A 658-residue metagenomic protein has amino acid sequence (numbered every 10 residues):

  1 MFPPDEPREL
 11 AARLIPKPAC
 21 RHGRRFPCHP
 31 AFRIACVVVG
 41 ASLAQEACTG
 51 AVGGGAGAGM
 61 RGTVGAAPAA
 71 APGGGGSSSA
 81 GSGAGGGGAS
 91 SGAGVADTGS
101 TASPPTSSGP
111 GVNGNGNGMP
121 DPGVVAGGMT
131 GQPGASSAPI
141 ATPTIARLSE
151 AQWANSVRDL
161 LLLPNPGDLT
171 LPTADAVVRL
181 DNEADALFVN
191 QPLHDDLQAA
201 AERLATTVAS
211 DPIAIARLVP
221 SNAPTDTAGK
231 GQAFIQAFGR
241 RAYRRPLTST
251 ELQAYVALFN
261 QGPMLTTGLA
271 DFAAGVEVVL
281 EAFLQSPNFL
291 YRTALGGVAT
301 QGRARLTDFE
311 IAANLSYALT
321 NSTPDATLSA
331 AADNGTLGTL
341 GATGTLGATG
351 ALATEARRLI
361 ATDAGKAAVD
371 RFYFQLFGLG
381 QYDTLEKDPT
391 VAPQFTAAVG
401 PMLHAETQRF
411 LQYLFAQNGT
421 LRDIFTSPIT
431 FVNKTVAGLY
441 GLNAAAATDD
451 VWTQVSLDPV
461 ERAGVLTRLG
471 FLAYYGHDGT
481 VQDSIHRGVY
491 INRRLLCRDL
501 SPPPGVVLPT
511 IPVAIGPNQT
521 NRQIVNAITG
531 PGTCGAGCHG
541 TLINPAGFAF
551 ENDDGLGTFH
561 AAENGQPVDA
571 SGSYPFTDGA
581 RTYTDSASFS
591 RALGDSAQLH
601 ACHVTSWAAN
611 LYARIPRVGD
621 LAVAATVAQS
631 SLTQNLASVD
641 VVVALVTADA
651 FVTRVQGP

Functional and structural regions predicted by a protein language model:
M1-P30: N-terminal secretory signal peptides that target proteins for export/translocation
H22, A84-G87, G114, L340-T349: Sensor of tandemly repeated, compositionally biased sequence architecture
R25, A31-E46: Bacterial N-terminal signal peptides
A47-S137: Ser/Thr-rich, Pro/Gly/Ala-heavy low-complexity intrinsically disordered linkers and tails of secreted extracellular
G118-P120, G131-A138, R158-G537, T541-N610 (+1 more regions): Active-site substrate-binding loop specific to GH73 endo-beta-N-acetylglucosaminidase modules in bacterial autolysins
A146-R147: GGW-centered surface loops in extracellular recognition modules
E150-S156, L160: Thiotemplate assembly-line natural product biosynthesis machinery
